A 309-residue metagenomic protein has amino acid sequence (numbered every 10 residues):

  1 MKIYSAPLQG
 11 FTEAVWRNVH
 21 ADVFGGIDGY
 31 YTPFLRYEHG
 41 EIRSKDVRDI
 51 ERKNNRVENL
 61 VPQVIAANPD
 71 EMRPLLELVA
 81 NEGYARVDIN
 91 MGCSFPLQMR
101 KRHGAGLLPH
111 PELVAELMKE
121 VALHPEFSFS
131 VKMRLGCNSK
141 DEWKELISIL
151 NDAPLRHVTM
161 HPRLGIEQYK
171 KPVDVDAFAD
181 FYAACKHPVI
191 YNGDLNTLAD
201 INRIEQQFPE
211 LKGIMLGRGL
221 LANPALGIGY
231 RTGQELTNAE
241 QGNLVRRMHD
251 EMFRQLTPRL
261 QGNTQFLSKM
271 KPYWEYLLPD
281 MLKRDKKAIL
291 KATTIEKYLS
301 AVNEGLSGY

Functional and structural regions predicted by a protein language model:
M1-Y309: Flavin-dependent oxidoreductase catalytic cores
